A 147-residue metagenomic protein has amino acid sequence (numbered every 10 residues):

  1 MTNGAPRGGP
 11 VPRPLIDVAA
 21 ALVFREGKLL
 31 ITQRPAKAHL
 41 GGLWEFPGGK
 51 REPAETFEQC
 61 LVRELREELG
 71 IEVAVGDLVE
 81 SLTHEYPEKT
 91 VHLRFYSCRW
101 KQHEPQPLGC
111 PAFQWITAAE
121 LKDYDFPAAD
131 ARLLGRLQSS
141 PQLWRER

Functional and structural regions predicted by a protein language model:
T2-L29, K50: Conserved N-terminal beta-strand and adjoining loop/helix that marks the start of the Nudix/MutT-like hydrolase domain
D17-A19, G27, V91-R94, P111: Change "...and in nucleic-acid phosphodiester-cleaving endonucleases..." to "...and in nucleic-acid processing enzymes
R25-E67: Conserved Nudix-box catalytic region and its N-terminal flanking loop in Nudix hydrolases and closely related
L61-L65, L78, Y96: Hydrophobic packing within well-folded, soluble alpha/beta domains
E72, S81-Q106, A112-Q114, G135-L137: Active-site-adjacent beta-strand/loop module that shapes the phosphate/pyrophosphate-binding cleft
Q102-H103, A118-A131: C-terminal structural segments of small proteins and small subunits
A129-R147: Charged phosphate-binding loop/patch that engages nucleotide di/tri-phosphates or the phosphate backbone of nucleic
